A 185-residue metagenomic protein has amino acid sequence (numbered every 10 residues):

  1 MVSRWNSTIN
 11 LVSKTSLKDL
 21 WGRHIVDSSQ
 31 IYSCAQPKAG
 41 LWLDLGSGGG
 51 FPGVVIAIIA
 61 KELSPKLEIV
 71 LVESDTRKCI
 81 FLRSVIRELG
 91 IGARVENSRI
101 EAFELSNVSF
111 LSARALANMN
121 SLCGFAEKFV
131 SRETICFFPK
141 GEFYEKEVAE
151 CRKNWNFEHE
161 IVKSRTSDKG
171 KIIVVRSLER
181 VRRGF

Functional and structural regions predicted by a protein language model:
M1-S33: S-adenosyl-L-methionine
S3, I80-R83, R87, A149-R152: Class I S-adenosyl-L-methionine
S29-A113: Conserved SAM/SAH cofactor-binding pocket of Class I
G48, A115-N118, E142: Short glycine-rich anion-binding loops that position phosphate/pyrophosphate groups of nucleotides and phosphorylated
E68, G92-R94, I135, N156-E160: Conserved beta-strand segments of alpha/beta enzyme cores
C123-I135: A short glycine-rich, Lys/Arg-flanked "PGG" loop and its adjoining helix->strand segment in the class I
E133-Y144: Conserved beta-strand signature within the Rossmann-like core of class I S-adenosyl-L-methionine
F143-F185: Active-site capping/gating segments
